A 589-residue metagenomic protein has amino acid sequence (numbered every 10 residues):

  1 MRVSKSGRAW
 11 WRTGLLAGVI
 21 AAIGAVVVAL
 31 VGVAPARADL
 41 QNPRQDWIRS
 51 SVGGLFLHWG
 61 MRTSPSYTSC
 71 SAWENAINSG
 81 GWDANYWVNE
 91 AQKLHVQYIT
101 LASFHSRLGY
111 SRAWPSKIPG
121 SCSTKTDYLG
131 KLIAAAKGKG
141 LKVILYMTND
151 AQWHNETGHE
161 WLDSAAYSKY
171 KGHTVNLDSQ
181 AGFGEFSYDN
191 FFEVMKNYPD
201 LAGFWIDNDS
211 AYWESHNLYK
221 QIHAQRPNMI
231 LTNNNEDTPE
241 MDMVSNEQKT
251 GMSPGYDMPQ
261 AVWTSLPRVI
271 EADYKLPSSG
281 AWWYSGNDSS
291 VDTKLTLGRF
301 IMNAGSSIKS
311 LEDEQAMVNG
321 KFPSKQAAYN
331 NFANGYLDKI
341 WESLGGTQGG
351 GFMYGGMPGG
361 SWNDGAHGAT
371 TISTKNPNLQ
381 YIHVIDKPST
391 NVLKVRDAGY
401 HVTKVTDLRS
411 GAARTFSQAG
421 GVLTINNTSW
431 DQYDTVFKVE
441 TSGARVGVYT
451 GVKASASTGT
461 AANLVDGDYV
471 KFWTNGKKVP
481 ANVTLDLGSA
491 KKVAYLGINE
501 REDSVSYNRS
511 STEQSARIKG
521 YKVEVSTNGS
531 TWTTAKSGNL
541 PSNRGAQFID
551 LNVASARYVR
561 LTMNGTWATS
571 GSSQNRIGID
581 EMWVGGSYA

Functional and structural regions predicted by a protein language model:
R2-A38: Secretory targeting and sorting signals
S6-R8, L15, S457-G459, T484 (+1 more regions): Serine/proline-rich low-complexity intrinsically disordered segments, especially terminal tails, linkers
G24, D189, G298, A481-N482: Positions in alpha-helical segments
D39-V452, G497-N499, K536, N543 (+3 more regions): Mature catalytic domains of secreted/periplasmic carbohydrate-active enzymes
Y67-A76, T415-S417, T460-G476, I577: Short, polar loop/linker segments at the starts of domains and inter-domain junctions
T370-K375, D386-Y400, T441-V446, D466-K536 (+1 more regions): Aromatic, loop-rich ligand-recognition surfaces of beta-strand-rich domains
R445-D468: Predominantly extracellular/luminal regions of secreted and cell-surface proteins, especially disulfide-bonded
